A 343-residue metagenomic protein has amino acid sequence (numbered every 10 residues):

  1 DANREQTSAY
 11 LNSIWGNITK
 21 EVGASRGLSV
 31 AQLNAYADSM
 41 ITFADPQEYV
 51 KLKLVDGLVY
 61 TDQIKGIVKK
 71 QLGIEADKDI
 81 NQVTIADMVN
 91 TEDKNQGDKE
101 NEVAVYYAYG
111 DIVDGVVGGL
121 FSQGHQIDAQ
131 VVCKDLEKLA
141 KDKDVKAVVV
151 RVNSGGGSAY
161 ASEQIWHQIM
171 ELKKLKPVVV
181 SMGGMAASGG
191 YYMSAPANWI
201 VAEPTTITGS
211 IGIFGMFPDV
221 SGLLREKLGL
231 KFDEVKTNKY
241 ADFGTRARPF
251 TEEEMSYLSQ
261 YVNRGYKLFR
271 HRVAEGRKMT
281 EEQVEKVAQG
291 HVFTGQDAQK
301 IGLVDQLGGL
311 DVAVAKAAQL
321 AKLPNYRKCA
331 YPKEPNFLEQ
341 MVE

Functional and structural regions predicted by a protein language model:
D1-D38, F43, K69-P177, M185-G276 (+1 more regions): Small-residue-centered hinge/linker elements
L28-L52, G57, T280-G308: Amphipathic alpha-helical substructures
Y36, D62, T237-N238, V287 (+1 more regions): Residue-level "edge-of-site" marker
V50-Q82: Helix-enriched interaction subdomains in cytosolic or periplasmic regions, typified by TIR/SEFIR signaling/NADase cores
V55-K65, A197-G212, V304-A315: Gly/Pro- and small hydrophobic-enriched strand-loop and loop-to-helix capping segments that sit at the rims
Q63, Q164, P177, D219 (+2 more regions): Residue-level recognition of oxygen-bearing side chains
G290-E343: C-terminal structured "cap/appendage" subdomains that terminate the fold
